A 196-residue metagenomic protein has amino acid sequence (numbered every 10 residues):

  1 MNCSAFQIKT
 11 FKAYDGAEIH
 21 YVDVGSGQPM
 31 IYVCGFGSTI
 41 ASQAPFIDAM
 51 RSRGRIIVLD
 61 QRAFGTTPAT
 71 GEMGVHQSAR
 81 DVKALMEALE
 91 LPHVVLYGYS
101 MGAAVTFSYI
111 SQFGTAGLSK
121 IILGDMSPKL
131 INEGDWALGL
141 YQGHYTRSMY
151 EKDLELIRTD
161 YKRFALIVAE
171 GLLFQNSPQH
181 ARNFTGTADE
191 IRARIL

Functional and structural regions predicted by a protein language model:
M1-T10: An N-terminal hydrophobic leader/cap segment in hydrolases
T10-G71: Conserved HGGG/HGGXW glycine-rich cap/lid loop of the alpha/beta-hydrolase fold
Y14, D48, I57-M101, V105 (+2 more regions): Active-site loop/oxyanion-hole signature of alpha/beta-hydrolase fold enzymes
G37, S100-M101, S127-P128: Short, flexible active-site-adjacent loop segments at beta-strand->alpha-helix junctions, enriched in small/polar
S52-R53, P92, D160: Structured helix-beta-strand junction loops
F107-Q112, A116-L156: Flexible "cap/lid" loop of the alpha/beta hydrolase fold
E133-L138, L154-L196: Conserved alpha/beta-hydrolase catalytic His-Asp/Glu region
